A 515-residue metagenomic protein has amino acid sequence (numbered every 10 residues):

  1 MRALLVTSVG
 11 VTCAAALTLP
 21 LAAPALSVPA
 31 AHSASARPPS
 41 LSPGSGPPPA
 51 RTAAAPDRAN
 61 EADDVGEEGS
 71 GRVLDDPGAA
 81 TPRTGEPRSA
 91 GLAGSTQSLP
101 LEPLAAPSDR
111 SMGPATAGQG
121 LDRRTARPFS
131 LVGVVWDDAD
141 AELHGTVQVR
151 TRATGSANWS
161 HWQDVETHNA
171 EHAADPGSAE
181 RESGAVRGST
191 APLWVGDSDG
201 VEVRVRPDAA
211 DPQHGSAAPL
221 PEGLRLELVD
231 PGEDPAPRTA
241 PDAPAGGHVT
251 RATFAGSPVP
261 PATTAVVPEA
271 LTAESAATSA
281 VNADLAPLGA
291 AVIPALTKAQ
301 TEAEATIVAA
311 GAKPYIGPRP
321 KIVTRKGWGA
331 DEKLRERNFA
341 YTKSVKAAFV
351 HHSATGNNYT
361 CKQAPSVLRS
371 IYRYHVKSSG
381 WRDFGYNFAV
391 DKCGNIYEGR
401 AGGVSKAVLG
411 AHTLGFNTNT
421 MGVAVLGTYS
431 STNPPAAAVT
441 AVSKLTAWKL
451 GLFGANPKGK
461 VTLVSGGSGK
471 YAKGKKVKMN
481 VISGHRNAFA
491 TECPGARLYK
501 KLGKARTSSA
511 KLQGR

Functional and structural regions predicted by a protein language model:
M1-C13, L17, L21-P24, A218-F349 (+5 more regions): Basic/polar, cationic surfaces and motifs that engage anionic cell-wall and phosphate/carboxylate ligands
T18-P20, S40, G44, P49 (+7 more regions): Beta-sandwich interaction modules
L21-S42: Signal peptide processing junction and immediate N-terminal pro/mature segment of secreted/exported proteins
A126-V132, E142: Extended extracellular/luminal ectodomain segments enriched in beta-structured repeat modules
G133-D137: Short edge beta-strand/loop segments characteristic of extracellular beta-sandwich folds
E142-V147, R382: Short coil-to-beta strand junction motifs in C2/discoidin
N158-E182, L414, M421, V442-F453: An exposed acidic His-Trp-rich patch
L334, K343-S378: Active-site acidic/histidine clusters and adjacent loop/turn architecture that either coordinate catalytic ions
